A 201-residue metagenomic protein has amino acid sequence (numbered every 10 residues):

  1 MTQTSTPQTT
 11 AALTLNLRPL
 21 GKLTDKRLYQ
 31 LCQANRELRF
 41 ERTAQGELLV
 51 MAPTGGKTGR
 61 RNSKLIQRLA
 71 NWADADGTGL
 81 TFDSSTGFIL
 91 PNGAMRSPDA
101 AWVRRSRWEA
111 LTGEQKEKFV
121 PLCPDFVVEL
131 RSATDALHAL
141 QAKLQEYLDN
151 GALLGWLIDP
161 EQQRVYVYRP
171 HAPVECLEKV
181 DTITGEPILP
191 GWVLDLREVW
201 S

Functional and structural regions predicted by a protein language model:
M1-S201: Gly/Pro/Ser/Thr-rich low-complexity, intrinsically disordered segments predominantly at protein N-termini
